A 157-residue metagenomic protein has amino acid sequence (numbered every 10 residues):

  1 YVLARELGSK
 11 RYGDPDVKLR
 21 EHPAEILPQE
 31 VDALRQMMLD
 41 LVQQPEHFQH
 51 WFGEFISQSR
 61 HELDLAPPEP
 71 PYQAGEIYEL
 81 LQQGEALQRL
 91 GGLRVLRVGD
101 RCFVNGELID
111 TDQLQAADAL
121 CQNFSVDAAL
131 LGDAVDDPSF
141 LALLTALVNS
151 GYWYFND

Functional and structural regions predicted by a protein language model:
Y1-D157: Fe(II)/2-oxoglutarate
